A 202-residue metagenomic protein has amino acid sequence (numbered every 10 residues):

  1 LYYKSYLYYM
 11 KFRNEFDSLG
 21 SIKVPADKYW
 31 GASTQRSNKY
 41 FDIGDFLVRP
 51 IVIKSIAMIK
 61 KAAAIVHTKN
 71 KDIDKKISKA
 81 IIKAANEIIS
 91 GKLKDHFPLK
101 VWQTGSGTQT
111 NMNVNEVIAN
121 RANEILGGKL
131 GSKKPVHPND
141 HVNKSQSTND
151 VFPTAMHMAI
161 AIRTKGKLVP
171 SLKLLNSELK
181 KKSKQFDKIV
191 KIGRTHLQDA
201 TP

Functional and structural regions predicted by a protein language model:
L1-Y9: Short, Lys/Arg-enriched N-terminal segments with co-localized hydrophobic residues within the first ~10-30 amino acids
M10-P202: Conserved, well-structured ligand/cofactor-binding cores
